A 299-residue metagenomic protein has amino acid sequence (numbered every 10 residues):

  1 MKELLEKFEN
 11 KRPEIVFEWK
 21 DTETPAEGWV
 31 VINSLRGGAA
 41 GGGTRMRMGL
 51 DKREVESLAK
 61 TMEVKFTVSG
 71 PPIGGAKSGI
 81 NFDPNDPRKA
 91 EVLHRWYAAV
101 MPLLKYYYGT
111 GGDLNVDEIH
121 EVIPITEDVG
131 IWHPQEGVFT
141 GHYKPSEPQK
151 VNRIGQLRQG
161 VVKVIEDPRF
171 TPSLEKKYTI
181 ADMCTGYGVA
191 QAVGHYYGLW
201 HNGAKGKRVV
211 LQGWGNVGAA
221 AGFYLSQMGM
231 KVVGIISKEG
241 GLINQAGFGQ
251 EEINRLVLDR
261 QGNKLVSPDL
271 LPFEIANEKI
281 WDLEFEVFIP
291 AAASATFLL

Functional and structural regions predicted by a protein language model:
M1-K20: Short, Gly/Pro- and small/polar-rich lid/capping loops
T22-T24, L35-G37, D51, N216-V217 (+3 more regions): Short, glycine-/Ser/Thr-/acidic-enriched flexible segments
E23-R36, T67-P72: N-terminal glycine-rich anion-binding loops that anchor highly charged ligand groups
G49-L58: Active-site cofactor/substrate anionic-group-binding motifs, chiefly glycine- and Lys/Arg-rich phosphate-binding loops
T67-A204: Glycine/serine-rich phosphate-binding loop and adjoining beta1-alpha1 elements at the start of nucleotide-handling
D167-D282: Glycine-rich phosphate/diphosphate-binding loop of Rossmann-like nucleotide-binding domains
I275-V287, A293-L299: Rossmann-fold NAD(P) dinucleotide-binding segment
